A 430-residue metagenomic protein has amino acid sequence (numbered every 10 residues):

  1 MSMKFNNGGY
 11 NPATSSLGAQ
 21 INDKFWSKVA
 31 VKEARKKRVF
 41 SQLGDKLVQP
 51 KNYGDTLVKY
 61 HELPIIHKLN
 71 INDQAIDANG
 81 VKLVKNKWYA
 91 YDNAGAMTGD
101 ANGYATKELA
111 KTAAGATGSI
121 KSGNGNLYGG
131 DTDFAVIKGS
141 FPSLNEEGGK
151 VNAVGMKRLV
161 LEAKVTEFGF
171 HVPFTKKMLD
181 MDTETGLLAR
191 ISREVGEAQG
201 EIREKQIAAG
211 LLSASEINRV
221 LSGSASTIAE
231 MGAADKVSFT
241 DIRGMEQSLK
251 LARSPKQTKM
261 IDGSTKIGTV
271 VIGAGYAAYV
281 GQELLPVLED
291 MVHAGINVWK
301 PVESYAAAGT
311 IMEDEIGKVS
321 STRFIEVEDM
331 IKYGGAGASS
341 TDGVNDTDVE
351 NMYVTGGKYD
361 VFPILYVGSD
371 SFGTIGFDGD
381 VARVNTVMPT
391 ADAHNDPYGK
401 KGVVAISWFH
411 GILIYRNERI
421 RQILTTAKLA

Functional and structural regions predicted by a protein language model:
S2-L43, W88-D92, I228-D262, G275-Y279 (+1 more regions): Sequence/fold signature of self-assembling virion shell proteins
F40-F168: Assembly/oligomerization interface modules of large self-assembling protein complexes
V48-K51, D180-R190, T269-I272, P389-G399 (+1 more regions): Exposed beta-sheet edge/beta-hairpin loop segments within beta-rich domains
K59, F170-F174, A277-Y279: Structural recognition of the beta-strand scaffold that forms the well-ordered cores of secreted hydrolase catalytic
K59, R193, E197, K205 (+4 more regions): Hydrophobic alpha-helical segments involved in membrane association or supramolecular assembly
L63, K176, V195, A225 (+2 more regions): Short, flexible loop/turn elements at secondary-structure junctions
A153-D182, V367, S371-D380, N385: Short acidic, glycine/tyrosine-flanked loop/strand segments centered on an H-E-D-like triad
M178-D262: Alpha-helical scaffold segments that mediate packing/assembly in large oligomeric complexes
